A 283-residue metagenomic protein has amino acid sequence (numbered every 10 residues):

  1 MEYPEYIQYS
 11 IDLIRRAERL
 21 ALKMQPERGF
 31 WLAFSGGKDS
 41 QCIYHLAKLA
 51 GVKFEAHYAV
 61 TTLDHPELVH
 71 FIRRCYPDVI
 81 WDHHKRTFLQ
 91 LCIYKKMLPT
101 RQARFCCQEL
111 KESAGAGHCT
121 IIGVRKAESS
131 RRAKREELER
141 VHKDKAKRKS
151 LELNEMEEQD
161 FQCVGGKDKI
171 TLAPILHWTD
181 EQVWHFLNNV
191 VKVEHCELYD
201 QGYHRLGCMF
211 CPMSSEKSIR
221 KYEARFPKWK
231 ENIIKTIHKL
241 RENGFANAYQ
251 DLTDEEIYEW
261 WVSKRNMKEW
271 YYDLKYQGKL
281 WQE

Functional and structural regions predicted by a protein language model:
M1-N189: ATP-dependent adenylation/nucleotidyltransferase module used to activate substrates
P26-G29, N189-E283: ATP/NTP-dependent adenylation/nucleotidyl-transfer catalytic domains that generate, transfer, or process NMP-activated
